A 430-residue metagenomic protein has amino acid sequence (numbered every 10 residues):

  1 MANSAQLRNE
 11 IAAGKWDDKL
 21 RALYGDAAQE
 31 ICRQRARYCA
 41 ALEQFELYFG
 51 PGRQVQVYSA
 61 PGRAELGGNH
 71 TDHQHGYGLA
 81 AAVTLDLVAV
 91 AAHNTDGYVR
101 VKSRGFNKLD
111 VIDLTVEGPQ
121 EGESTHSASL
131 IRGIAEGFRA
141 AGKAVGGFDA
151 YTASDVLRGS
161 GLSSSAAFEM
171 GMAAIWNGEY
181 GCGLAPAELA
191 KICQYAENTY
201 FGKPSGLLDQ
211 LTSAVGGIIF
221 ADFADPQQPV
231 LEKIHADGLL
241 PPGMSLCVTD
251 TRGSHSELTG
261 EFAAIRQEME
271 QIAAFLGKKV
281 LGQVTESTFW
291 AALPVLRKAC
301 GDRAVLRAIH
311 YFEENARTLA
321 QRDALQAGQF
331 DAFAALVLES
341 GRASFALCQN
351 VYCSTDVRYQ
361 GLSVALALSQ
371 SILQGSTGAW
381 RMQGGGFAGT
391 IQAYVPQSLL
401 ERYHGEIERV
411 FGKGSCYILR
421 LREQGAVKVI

Functional and structural regions predicted by a protein language model:
M1-R63, V88, A92-S124, F220-R381 (+1 more regions): C-terminal nucleotide
R53-Q54, H70-Y77, V116-S124, S154-L162 (+2 more regions): A short glycine/serine-rich beta->alpha loop
S59-H75, D155-M172, S376-Y394: Glycine/serine-rich anion-binding loops at beta->alpha junctions that coordinate negatively charged ligand groups
G76-D96, V215: Structural signature of FAD isoalloxazine-binding scaffolds in flavoprotein oxidoreductases
R100-K102, G147-S154, G183-Y195, A334-E339 (+1 more regions): Beta-strand segments within the central parallel beta-sheet cores of soluble alpha/beta enzyme folds
A135-L157: Glycine- and acidic-rich phosphate- and metal-coordinating loops
A140-F148, W176-I192, Q397-V410: Phosphate-handling active-site elements
S160-V248, I430: Fold-level recognition of mixed alpha/beta catalytic cores in primary-metabolism enzymes, strongest
